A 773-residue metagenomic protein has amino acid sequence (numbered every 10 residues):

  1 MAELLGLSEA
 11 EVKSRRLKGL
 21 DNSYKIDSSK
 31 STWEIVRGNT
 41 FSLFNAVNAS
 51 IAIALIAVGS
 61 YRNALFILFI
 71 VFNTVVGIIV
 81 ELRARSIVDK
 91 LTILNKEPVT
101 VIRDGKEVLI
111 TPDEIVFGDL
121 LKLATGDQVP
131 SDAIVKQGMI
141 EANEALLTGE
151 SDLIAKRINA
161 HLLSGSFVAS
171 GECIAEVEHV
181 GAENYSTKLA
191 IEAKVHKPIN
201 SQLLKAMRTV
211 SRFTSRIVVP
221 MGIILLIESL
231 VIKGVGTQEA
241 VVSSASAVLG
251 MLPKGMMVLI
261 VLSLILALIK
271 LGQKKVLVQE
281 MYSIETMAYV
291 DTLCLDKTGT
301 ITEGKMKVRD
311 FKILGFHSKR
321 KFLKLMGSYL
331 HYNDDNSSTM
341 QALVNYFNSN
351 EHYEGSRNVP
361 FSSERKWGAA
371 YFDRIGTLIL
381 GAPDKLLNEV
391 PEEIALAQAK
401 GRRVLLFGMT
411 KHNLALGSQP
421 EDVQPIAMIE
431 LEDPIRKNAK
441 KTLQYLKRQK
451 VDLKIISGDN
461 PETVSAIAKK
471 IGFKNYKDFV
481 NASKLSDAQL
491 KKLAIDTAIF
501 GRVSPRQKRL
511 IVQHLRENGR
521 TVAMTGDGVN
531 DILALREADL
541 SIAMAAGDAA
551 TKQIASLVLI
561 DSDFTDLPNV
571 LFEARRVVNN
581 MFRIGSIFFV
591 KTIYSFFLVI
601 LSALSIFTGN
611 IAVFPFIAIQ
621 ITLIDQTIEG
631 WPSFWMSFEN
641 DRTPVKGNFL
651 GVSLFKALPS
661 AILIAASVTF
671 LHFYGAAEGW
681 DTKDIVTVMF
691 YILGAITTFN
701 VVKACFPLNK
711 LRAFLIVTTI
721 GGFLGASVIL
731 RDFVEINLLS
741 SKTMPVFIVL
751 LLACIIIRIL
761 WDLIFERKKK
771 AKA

Functional and structural regions predicted by a protein language model:
A2-D27, I70-V75, R83-S86, K90-I93 (+1 more regions): Actuator/coupling domain of P-type ATPases
D21-P98, L343: Transmembrane helix-loop-helix hairpins at the membrane interface
N39-V47, H196, N200, A206-I217 (+6 more regions): Loop-to-transmembrane-helix entry motif
V58, R62-K96, R103, N200-T292 (+3 more regions): Hydrophobic alpha-helical transmembrane segments
K96-K205, R403, L485-A494, A498: Cytosolic catalytic regions of P-type ion-transporting ATPases
L225, N475-A523, A538, A545-R712 (+1 more regions): Membrane-embedded transport module
Y289-Q424, L431, Q444-Y445, L453 (+4 more regions): Cytosolic catalytic regions of ATP/NTP-dependent phosphoryl-transfer enzymes
